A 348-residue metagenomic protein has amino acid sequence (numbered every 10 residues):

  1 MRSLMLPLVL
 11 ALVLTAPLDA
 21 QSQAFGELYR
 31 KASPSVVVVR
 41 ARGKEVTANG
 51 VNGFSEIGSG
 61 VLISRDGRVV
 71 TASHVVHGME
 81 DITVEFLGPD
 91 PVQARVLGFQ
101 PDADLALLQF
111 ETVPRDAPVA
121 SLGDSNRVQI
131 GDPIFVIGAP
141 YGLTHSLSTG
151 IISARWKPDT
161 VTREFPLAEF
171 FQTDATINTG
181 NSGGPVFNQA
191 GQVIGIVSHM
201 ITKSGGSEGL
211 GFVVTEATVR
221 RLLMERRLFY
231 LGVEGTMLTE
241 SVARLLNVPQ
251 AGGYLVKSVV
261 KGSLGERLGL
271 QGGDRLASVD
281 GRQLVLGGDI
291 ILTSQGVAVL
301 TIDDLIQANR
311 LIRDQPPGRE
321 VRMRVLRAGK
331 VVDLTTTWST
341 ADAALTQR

Functional and structural regions predicted by a protein language model:
M5-T15: Bacterial N-terminal signal peptides
P17, N52, D280-L284: Residue-level marker of regulatory loop/turn positions in helix-turn-helix DNA-binding domains and in histidine
A20-G252, L305-R313, R319, T340-Q347: Serine-dependent protease modules
E45, T176, E225-T293, V297-D304 (+1 more regions): PDZ/PDZ-like groove recognition
P91, V331-D333: A structural signal for beta-strand boundary/capping segments at domain termini and interdomain linkers
